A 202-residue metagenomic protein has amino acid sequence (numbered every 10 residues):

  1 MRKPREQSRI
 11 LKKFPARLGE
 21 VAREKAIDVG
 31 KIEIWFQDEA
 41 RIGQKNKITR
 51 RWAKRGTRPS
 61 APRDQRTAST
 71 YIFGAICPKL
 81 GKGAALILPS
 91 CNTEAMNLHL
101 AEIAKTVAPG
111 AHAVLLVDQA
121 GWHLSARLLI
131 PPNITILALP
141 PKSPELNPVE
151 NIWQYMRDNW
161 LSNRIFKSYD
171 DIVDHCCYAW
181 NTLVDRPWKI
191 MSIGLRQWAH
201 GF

Functional and structural regions predicted by a protein language model:
M1-R66, A199-F202: Charge-mixed, compositionally biased segments that are often intrinsically disordered regulatory tracts
G30-I34, E150-F202: C-terminal anion-handling pockets and recognition modules
Q37, L86-L88, L139-P141: Conserved beta-strand termini and adjacent loop/short-helix elements that scaffold enzyme active sites in alpha/beta
Q37-D38, G74-A75, G81, L115-A120 (+2 more regions): Short, conserved catalytic/metal-binding motifs centered on acidic residues
I42-G43, C91-N92, A113-A126, P141-L146: Acidic, metal-coordinating catalytic cores used for nucleic-acid/nucleotide bond scission and strand-transfer chemistry
N46-I48, A53-G110: Electropositive, glycine- and tryptophan-enriched low-complexity nucleic-acid-binding patches
S69, V117-Q119, L137-L161, D170-I172: RNase H-like two-metal-ion nuclease catalytic core shared by retroviral integrases and related mobile-element nucleases
I130-P132: Short, structured coil segments at secondary-structure junctions
